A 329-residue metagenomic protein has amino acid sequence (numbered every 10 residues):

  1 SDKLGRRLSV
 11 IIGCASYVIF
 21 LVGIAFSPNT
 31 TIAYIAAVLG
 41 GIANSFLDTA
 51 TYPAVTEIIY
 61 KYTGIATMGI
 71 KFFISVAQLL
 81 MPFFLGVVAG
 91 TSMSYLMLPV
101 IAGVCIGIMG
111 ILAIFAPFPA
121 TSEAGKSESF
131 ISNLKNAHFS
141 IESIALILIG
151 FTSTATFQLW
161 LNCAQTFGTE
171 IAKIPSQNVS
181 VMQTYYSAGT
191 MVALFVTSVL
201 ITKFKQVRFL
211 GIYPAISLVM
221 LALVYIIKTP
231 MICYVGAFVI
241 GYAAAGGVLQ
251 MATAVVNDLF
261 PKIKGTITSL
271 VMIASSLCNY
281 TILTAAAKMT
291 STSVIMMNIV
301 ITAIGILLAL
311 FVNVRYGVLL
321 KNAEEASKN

Functional and structural regions predicted by a protein language model:
S1-G5, A193-Q206: Helix-to-loop junctions at the C-terminal end of transmembrane segments in multipass secondary transporters
S1-P28: Conserved MFS/SLC helix-loop-helix module at the cytosolic interface between two early adjacent transmembrane helices
G5, F26-T31, Y60, I227-K228 (+1 more regions): Helix-breaking motifs and short loop linkers at transmembrane-helix boundaries and internal kinks in secondary membrane
A36-F72: Cytoplasmic helix-loop-helix junction between adjacent transmembrane helices in 12-TM secondary transporters
F46-I59, G246-F260: Intracellular juxtamembrane helix-capping segments at the cytosolic ends of symmetry-related transmembrane helices
A66-P117: Helix-loop-helix hairpin linking two adjacent transmembrane segments in secondary transporters
F139-M191: Extracytoplasmic gate region of multi-pass secondary transporters
K205-M251: C-terminal transmembrane helical hairpin of 12-TM major facilitator-type secondary transporters
